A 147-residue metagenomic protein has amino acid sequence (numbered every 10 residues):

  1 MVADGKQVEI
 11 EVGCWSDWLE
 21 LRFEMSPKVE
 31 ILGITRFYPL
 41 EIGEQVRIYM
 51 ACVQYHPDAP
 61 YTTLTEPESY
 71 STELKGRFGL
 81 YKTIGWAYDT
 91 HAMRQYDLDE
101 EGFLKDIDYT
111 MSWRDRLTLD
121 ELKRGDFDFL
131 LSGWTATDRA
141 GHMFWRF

Functional and structural regions predicted by a protein language model:
M1-F147: His/Asp/Glu-rich, glycine-adjacent segments that coordinate divalent cations and/or stabilize oxyanion chemistry on
